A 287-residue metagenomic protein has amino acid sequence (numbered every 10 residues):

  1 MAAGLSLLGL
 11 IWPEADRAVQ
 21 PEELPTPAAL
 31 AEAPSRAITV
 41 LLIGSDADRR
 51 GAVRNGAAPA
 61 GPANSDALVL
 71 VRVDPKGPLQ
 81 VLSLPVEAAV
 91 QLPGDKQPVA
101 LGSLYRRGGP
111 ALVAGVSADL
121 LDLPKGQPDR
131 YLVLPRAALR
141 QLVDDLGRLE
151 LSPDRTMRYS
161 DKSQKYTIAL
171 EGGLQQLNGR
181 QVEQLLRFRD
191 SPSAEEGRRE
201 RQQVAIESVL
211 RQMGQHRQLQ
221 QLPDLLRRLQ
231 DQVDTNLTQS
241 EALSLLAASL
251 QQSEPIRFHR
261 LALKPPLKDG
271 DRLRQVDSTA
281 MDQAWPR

Functional and structural regions predicted by a protein language model:
A3-R287: Non-catalytic, solvent-exposed segments at the cell envelope interface
